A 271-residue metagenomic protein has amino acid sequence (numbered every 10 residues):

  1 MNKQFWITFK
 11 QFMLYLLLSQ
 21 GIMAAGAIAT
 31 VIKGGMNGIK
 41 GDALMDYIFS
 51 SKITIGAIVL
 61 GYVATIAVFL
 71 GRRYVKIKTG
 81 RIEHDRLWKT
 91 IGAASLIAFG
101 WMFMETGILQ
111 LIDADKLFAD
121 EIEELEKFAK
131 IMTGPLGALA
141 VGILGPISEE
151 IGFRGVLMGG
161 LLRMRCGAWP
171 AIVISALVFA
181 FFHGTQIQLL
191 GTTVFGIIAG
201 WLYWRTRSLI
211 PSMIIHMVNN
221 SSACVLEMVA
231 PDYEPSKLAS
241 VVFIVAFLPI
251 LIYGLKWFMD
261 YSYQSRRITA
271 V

Functional and structural regions predicted by a protein language model:
L14, L144, I174-V178, V194 (+2 more regions): Hydrophobic residues within alpha-helical transmembrane segments of multi-pass solute transporters/permease subunits
L16-R73: Alpha-helical transmembrane segments in multi-pass membrane proteins
Q20-G21, A25-I28, I187-V241: Functionally important transmembrane alpha-helices
Q20-M23, I58-L70, S95-T106, V241-D260: Hydrophobic core of alpha-helical transmembrane segments in multi-pass integral membrane proteins
D42-F49, K76-S148, G159, R163 (+2 more regions): Juxtamembrane helix-loop-helix connectors linking adjacent transmembrane helices in multi-pass membrane enzymes
F49, M217-V271: C-terminal membrane module of polytopic membrane proteins
R86-W88, G134-P135, R165-P170, R205-I210 (+1 more regions): Membrane-helix interface segments
S148-I174, W201-S208: Membrane-interface helix/loop boundary segments of multi-pass membrane proteins
